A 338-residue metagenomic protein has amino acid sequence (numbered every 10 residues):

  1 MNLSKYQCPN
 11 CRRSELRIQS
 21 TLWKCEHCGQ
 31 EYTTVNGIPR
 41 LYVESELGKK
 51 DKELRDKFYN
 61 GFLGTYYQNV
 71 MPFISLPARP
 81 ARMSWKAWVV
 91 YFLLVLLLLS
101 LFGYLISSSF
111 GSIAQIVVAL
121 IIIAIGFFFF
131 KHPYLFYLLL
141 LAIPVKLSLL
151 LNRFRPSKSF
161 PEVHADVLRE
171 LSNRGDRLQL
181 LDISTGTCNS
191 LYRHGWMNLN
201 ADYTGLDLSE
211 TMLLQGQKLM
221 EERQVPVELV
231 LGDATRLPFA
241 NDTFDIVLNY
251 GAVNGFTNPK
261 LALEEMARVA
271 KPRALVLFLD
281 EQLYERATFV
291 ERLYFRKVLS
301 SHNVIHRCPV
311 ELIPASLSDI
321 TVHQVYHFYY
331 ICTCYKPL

Functional and structural regions predicted by a protein language model:
N2-K57: N-terminal auxiliary segments of SAM/dcSAM-dependent transferases
V43-L94, P133-N173, N189-R193, V290-Y294: Conserved class I S-adenosyl-L-methionine
S108-I123: Hydrophobic alpha-helical transmembrane segments
Q179-R236: Class I SAM-dependent methyltransferase SAM/SAH-binding core
T235-I246: A short acidic, Gly/Pro-enriched loop at the edge of an enzyme's catalytic core that lines a small-molecule cofactor
I246-N258: A short SAM/SAH-binding and catalytic strip from SAM-dependent methyltransferases
K260-P272: A short glycine-rich, Lys/Arg-flanked "PGG" loop and its adjoining helix->strand segment in the class I
L277-T333: C-terminal alpha-helical "lid/dimerization" subdomain adjacent to the S-adenosyl-L-methionine
